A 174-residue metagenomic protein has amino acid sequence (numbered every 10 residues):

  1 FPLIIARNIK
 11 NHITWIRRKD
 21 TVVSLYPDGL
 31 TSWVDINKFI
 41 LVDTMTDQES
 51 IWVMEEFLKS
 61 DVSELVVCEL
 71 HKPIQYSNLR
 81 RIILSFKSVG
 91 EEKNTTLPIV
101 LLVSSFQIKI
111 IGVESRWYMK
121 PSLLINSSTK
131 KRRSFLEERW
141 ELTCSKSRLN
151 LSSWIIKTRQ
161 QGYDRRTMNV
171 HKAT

Functional and structural regions predicted by a protein language model:
F1-T174: N-terminal regions of ATP-driven nucleic-acid and macromolecular assemblies, encompassing P-loop NTP-binding domains
